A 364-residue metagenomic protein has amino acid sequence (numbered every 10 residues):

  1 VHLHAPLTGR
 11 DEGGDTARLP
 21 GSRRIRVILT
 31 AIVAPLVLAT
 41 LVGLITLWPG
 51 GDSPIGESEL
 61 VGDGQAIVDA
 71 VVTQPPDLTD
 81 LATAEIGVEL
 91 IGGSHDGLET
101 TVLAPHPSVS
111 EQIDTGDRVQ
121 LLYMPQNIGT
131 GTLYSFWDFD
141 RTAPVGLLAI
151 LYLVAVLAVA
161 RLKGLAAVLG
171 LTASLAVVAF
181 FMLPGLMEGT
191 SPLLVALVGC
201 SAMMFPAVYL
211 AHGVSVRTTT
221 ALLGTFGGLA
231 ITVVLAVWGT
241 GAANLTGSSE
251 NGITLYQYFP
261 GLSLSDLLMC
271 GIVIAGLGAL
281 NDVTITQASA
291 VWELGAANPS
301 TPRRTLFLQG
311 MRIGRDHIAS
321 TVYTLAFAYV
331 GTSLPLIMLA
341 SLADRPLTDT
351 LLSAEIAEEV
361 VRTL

Functional and structural regions predicted by a protein language model:
V1-L60: Hydrophobic secretory-pathway targeting helix
G50-A143: Extracytoplasmic/periplasmic regions of membrane proteins
G116, G278-L294: Short helical (or helix-break) motifs at transmembrane helix termini and adjacent helical loops in multi-pass membrane
L122-W137, Y152-G164, M182-G189, E293: Short juxtamembrane and helix-loop transition motifs at transmembrane-helix boundaries in membrane proteins
L151-V154, L162-T254, L262-A275: Transmembrane alpha-helical segments that form the functional core of multipass membrane systems
A221-L229, Y256-I274, S320, T324 (+2 more regions): Pore-lining and gate-forming transmembrane alpha-helices of multi-pass membrane transport proteins
W238-L267, S333-A357: Short helix-loop junctions at transmembrane helix boundaries
D282, E293-T348: Helical hairpin unit composed of two closely spaced alpha helices linked by a short loop
